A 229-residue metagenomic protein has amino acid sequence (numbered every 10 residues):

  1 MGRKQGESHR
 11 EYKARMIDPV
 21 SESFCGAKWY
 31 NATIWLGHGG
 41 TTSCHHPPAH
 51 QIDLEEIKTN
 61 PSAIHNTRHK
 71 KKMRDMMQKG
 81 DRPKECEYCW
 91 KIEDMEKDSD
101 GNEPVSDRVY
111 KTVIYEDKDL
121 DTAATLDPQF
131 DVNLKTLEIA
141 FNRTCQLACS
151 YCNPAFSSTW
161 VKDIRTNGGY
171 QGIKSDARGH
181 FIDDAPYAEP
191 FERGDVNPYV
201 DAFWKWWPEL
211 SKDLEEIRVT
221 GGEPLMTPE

Functional and structural regions predicted by a protein language model:
G2-I114, D119, N133-L134: Accessory C-terminal segments flanking Radical SAM cores
L126-E229: Conserved glycine-rich "GG(E/T)P / GGGxP" loop and the immediately following alpha-helix in the radical SAM core
